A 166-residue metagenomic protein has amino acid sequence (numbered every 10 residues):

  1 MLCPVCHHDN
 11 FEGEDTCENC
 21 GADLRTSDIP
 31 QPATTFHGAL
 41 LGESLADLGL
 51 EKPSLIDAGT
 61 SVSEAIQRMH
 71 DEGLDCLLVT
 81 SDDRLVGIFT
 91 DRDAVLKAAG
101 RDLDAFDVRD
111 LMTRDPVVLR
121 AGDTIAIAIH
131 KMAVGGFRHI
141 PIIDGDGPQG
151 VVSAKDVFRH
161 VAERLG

Functional and structural regions predicted by a protein language model:
M1-G166: Tandem CBS (Cystathionine beta-synthase) repeat/Bateman regulatory domains
